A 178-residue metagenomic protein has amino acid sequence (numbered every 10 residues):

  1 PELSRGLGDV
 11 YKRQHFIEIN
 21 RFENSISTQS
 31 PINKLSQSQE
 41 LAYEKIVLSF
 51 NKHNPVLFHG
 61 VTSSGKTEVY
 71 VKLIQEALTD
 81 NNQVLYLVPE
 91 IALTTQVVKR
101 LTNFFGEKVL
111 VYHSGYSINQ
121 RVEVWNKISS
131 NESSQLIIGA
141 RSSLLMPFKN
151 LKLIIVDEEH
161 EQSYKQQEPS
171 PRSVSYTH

Functional and structural regions predicted by a protein language model:
P1-Y11, H178: Single conserved hydrophobic/aromatic residue that forms the stacking wall/gate of nucleotide- or nucleobase-binding
N33-I46: N-terminal pre-P-loop "Q-motif" helix
H53-V69: Walker A/P-loop
T67-D80: Walker A/P-loop NTP-binding motif
V84-K99: Conserved Walker A/P-loop ATP-binding site and its immediately adjacent core in helicase/helicase-like ATPase domains
I91, V111-V122, A140-S143: Conserved helicase motor
I118-L136: Conserved motor-coupling elements within RecA-like helicase/translocase cores
P147-S175: SF2 helicase catalytic motif II
